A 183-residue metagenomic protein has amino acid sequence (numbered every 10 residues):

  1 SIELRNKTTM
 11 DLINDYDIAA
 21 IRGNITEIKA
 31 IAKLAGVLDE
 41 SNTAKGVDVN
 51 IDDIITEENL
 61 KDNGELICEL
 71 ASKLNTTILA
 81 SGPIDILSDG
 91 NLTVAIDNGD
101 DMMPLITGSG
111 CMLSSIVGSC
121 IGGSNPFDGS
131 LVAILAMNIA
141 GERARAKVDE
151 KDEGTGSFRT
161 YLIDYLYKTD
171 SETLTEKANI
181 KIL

Functional and structural regions predicted by a protein language model:
S1-E3, I86, M103: Short, small-residue-enriched loops and turns at beta-alpha junctions that line or gate enzyme active sites
E3-N6, I25, L60-G64, C111 (+4 more regions): Electropositive phosphate-/nucleotide-binding environments in soluble metabolic enzymes
K7-T93: Conserved phosphate/ATP/ADP-binding segment of small-molecule kinases
T26-E27, I84, D100, I134-N138: Glycine-rich beta-alpha junction loops
A30, T107-L135: Short, small-residue alpha-helix embedded
I67-A71, P126-G141, L162-I163: Short, well-structured alpha-helical segments that form the helix of a local strand-helix-strand
I96-T107: Short pre-catalytic strand/loop immediately N-terminal to key active-site residues, enriched for Gly-Thr
I139-L183: Charged C-terminal helix
